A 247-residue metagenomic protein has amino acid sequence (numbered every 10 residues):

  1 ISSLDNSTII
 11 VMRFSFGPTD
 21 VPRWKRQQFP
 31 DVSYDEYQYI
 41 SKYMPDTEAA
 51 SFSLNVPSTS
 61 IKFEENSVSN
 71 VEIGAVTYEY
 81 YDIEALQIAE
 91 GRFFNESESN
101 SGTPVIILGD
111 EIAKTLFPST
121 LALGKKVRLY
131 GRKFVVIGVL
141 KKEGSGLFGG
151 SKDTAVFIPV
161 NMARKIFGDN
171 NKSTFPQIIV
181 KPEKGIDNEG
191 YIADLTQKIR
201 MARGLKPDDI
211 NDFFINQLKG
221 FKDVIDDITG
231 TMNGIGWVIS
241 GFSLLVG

Functional and structural regions predicted by a protein language model:
I1, I179, N188, I192 (+1 more regions): Peri-transmembrane interface segments
I1-E72, E79-D82, T115, I186 (+1 more regions): Hydrophobic, regular-secondary-structure patches
D31-D35, L108, S119-L121, G220 (+1 more regions): Short, conserved clusters of charged catalytic residues that mark active-site and nucleotide-handling motifs
P45-A49, L121, L244: Glycine-centered tight turns that cap/initiate beta-strands
G74, Y78-F94, T103-D208: Mid-to-C-terminal secondary-structure elements that act as membrane-proximal/extracytoplasmic interface segments
